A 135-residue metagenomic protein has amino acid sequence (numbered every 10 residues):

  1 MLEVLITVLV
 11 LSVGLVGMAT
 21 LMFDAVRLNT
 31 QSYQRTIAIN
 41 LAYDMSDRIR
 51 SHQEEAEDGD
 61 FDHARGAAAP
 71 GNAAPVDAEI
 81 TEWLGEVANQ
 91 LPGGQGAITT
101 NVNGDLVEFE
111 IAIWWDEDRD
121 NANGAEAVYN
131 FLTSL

Functional and structural regions predicted by a protein language model:
M1-M22: N-terminal single-pass transmembrane signal-anchor helix
I6, R27-L135: Flexible, low-complexity segments enriched in proline/glycine/serine and punctuated by aromatic residues
